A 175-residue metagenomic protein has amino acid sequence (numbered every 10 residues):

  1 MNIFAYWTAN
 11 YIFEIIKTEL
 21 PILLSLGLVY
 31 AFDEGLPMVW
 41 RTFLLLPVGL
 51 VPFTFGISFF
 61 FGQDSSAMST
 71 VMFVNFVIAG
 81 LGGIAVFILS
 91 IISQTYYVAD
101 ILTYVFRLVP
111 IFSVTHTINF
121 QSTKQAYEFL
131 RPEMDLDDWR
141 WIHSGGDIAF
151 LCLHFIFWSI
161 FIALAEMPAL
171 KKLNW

Functional and structural regions predicted by a protein language model:
M1-W175: Membrane-spanning alpha-helical segments of multipass transporters and channels
